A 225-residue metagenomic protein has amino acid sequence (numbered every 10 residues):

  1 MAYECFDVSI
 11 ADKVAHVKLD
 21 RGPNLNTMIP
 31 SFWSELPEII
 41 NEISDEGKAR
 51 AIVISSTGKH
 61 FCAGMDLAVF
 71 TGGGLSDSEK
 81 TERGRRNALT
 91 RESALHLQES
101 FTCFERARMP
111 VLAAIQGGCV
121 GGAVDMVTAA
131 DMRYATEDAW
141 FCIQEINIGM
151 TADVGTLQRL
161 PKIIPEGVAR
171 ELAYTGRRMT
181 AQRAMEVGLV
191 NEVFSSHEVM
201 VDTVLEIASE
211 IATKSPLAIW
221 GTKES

Functional and structural regions predicted by a protein language model:
M1-T57: Conserved CoA-thioester-binding segment of acyl-CoA-metabolizing enzymes
V17, R21, L36, I54 (+5 more regions): Terminal peptide-recognition signature
S31-E35, H96, C103, T203 (+2 more regions): Charged catalytic carboxylate motif
K48, S56-E99, G149: Glycine- (often His-adjacent) and acidic-residue-rich active-site loop that binds/positions the CoA thioester
G64, A94, Q98, G121 (+2 more regions): Glycine-rich phosphate-binding loop at the start of an alpha helix
S100-R108, A114, V120-Y174, V187 (+2 more regions): CoA-thioester-processing core
M132, E171, T175-R177, R183 (+2 more regions): Well-ordered beta-strand positions
Y134-A139, V190-S225: C-terminal long alpha-helix characteristic of the crotonase
